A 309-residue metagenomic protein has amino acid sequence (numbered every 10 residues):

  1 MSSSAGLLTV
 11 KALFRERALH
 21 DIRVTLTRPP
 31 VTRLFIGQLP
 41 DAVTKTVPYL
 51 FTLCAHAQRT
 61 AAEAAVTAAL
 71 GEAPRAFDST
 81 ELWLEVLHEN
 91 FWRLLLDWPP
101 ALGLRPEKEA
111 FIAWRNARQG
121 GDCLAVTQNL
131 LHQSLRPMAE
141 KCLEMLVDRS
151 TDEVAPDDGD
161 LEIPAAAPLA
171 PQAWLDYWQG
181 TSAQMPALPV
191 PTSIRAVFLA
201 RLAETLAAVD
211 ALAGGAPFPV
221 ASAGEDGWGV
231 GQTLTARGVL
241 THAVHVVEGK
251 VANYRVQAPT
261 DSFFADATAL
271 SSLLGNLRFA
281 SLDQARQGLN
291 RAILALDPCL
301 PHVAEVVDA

Functional and structural regions predicted by a protein language model:
M1-V239, V247-E248, T260-A309: Active-site bordering "gate/hinge" segments that shape substrate access to catalytic or cofactor-binding pockets
V244: Conserved catalytic-core segments centered on acid/base and nucleophilic motifs
R255: Acidic, carboxylate-rich catalytic segments that either coordinate divalent cations
